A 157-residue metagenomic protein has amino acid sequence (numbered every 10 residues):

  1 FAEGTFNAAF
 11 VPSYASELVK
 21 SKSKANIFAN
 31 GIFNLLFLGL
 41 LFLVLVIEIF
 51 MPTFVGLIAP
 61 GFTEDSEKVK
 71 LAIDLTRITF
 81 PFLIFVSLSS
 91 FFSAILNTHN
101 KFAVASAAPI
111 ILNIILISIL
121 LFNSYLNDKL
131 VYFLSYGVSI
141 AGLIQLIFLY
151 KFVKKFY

Functional and structural regions predicted by a protein language model:
F1-Y157: Membrane-embedded alpha-helical bundles of multi-pass transporters/translocases, especially carrier/permease families
